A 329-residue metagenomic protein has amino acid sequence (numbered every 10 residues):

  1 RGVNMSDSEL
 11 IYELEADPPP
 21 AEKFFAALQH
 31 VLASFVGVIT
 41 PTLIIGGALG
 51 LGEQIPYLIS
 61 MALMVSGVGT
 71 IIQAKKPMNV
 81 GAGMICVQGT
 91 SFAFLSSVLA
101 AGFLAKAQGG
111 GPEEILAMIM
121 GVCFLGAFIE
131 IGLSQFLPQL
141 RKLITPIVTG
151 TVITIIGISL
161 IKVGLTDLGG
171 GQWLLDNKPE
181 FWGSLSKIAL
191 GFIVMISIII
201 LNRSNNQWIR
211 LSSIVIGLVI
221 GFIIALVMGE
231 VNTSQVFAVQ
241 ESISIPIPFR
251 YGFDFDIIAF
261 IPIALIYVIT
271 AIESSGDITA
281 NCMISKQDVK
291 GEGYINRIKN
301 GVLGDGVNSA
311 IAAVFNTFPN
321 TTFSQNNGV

Functional and structural regions predicted by a protein language model:
R1-A26, N177-K178, Q235-P248, M283-N300: Intrinsically disordered, low-complexity non-transmembrane regions of multi-pass membrane transporters
M5-I85, S96-A107: N-terminal signal-anchor module of multipass membrane proteins
D7-S8, V38-T42, G46, I193-S204 (+4 more regions): Juxtamembrane interface elements at the cytosolic ends of transmembrane helices in multi-pass membrane proteins
P20, G46-G81, L265-V329: Membrane-embedded helical hairpins/re-entrant loop segments and their flanking transmembrane helices within multi-pass
A21-S34, W182-M195, S212-S213, M228 (+2 more regions): Hydrophobic, membrane-embedded alpha-helices of multi-pass small-molecule transporters
K23-V31, I119, C123, Q139 (+2 more regions): Hydrophobic alpha-helical transmembrane segments of multi-pass small-molecule transporters/permeases
E53-L58, N79-F94, K142-T149, R210-I216 (+1 more regions): Short, non-helical or kinked segments that cap or interrupt transmembrane helices
A101-N232: Membrane-embedded alpha-helical modules
